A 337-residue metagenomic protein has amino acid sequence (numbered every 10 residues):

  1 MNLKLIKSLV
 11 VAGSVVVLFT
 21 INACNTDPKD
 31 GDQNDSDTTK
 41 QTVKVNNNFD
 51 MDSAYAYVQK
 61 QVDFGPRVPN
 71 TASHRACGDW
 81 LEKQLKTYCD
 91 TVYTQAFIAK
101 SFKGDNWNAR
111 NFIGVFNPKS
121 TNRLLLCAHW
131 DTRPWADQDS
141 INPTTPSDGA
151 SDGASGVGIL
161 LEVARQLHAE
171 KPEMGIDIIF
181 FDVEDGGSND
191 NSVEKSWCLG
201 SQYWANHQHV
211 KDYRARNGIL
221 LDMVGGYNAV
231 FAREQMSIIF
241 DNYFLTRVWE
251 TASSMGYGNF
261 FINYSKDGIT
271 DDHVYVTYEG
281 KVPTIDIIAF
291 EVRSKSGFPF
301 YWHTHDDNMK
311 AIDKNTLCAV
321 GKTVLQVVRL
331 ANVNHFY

Functional and structural regions predicted by a protein language model:
N2-V11: Bacterial N-terminal signal peptides that target proteins for export
F19-A23: C-terminal motif of bacterial Sec signal peptides marking the signal peptidase cleavage site
T26, D30-C77, Y88, S296-A311: N-terminal capping segment at the start of a domain
Q41-N48, D63-A72, A99-F102, P143-A154 (+5 more regions): Second-shell loop/turn segments in exported
A56, K60-K119: A non-catalytic alpha/beta surface segment that caps or lines the substrate-entry region of metallo-dependent hydrolase
V68-P69, I98-S101, P118-S120, W130-P134 (+4 more regions): Solvent-exposed loop/turn segments at secondary-structure junctions within structured extracellular/periplasmic domains
T145-Y243, G268, D272: Acidic/histidine-rich catalytic neighborhood of metal-dependent amide-processing enzymes
N217, G226-Y337: Active-site-adjacent substrate-binding region of metalloamidase/peptidase-like peptide-processing proteins
